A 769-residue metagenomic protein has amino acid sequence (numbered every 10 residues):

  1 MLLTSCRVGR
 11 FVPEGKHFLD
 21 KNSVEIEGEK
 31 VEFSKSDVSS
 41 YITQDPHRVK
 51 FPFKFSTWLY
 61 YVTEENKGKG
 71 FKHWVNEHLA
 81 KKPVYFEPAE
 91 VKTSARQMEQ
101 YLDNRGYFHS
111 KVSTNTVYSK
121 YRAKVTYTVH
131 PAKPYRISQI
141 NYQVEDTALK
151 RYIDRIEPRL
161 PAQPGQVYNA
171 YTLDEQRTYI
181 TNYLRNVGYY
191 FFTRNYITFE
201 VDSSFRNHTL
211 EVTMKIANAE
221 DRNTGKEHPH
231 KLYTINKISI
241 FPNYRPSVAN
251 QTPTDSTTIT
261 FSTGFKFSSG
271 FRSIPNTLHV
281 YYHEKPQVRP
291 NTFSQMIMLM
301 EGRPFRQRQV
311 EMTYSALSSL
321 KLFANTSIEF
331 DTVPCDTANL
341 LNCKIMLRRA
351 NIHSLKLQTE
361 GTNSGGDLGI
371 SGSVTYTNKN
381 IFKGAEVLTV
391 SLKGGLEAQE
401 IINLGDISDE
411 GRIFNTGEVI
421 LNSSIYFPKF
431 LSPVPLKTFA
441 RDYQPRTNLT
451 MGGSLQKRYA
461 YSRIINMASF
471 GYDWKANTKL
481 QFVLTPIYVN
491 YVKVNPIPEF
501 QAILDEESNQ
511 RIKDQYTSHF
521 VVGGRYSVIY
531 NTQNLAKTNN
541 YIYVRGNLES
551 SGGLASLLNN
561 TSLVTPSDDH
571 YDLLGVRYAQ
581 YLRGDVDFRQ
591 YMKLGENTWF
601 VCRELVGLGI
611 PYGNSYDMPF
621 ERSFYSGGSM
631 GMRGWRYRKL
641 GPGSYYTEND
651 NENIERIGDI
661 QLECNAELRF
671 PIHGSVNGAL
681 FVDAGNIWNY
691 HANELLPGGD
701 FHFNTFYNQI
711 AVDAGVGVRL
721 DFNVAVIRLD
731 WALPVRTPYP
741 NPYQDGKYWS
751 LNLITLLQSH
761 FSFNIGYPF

Functional and structural regions predicted by a protein language model:
L3-S5: C-terminal motif of bacterial Sec signal peptides marking the signal peptidase cleavage site
R7-S319, I328, L340, F439 (+1 more regions): Interaction-mediating elements
G28, V129-K133, V144, M214-E220 (+12 more regions): Flexible glycine-/small-residue-rich
S94, Q176, Q309, T337-N339 (+5 more regions): Short, glycine/acidic-rich beta->alpha junctions
Q97, G225-E227, Y443, L535 (+1 more regions): Short beta-strand/helix segments in adaptor/scaffold domains that form protein-protein interfaces within large
L149, P286-Q287, R306-R545, R633-G634 (+5 more regions): Gram-negative/organellar outer-membrane beta-barrel architecture
Q251-F267, E360-G366, V483-F670, L680-F703: C-terminal outer-membrane beta-barrel translocator/porin domains of Gram-negative envelope proteins and their
S371-T377, I420-S424, T450, G523-I529 (+8 more regions): One-face residue pattern on beta-strands with alternating periodicity enriched for small/polar residues
